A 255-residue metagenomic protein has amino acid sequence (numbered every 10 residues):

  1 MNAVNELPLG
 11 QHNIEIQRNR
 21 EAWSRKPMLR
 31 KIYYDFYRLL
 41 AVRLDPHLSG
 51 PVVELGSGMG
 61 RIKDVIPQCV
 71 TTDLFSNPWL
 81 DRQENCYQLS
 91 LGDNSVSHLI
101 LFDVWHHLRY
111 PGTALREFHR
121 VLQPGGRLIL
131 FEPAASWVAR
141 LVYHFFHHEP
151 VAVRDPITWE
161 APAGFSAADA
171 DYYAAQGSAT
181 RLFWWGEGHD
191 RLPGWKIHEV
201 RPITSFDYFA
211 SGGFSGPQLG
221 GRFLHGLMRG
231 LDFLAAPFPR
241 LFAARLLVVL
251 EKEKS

Functional and structural regions predicted by a protein language model:
M1-Y87: Conserved N-terminal segment of class I S-adenosyl-L-methionine
V65-I66, R82, A139-H144, F209-S215: Short aromatic-enriched loop/helix-cap "lid" or pocket-rim segments at secondary-structure transitions that line
Y87-L99: A short acidic, Gly/Pro-enriched loop at the edge of an enzyme's catalytic core that lines a small-molecule cofactor
S97-Y110: A short SAM/SAH-binding and catalytic strip from SAM-dependent methyltransferases
G112-R127: A short glycine-rich, Lys/Arg-flanked "PGG" loop and its adjoining helix->strand segment in the class I
L128-G164: Conserved class I S-adenosyl-L-methionine
A167-G186: Acceptor-substrate binding/catalytic loop of class I
D190, G194-S255: A C-terminal cap/extension of S-adenosyl-L-methionine-dependent methyltransferases that defines the acceptor-substrate
